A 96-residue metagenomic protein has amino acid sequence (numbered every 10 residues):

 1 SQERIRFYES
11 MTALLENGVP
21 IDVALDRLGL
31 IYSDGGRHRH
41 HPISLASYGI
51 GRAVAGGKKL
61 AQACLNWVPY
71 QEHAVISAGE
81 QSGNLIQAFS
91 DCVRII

Functional and structural regions predicted by a protein language model:
S1-I96: Catalytic metal-binding core of the metallo-beta-lactamase
